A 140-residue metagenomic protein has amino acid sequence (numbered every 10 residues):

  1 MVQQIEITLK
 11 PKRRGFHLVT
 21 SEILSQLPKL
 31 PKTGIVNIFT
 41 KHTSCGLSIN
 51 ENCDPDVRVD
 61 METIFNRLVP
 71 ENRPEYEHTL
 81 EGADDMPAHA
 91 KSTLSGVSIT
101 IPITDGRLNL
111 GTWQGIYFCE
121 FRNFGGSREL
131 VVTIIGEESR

Functional and structural regions predicted by a protein language model:
M1-R140: Active-site histidine-anchored catalytic micro-motif
